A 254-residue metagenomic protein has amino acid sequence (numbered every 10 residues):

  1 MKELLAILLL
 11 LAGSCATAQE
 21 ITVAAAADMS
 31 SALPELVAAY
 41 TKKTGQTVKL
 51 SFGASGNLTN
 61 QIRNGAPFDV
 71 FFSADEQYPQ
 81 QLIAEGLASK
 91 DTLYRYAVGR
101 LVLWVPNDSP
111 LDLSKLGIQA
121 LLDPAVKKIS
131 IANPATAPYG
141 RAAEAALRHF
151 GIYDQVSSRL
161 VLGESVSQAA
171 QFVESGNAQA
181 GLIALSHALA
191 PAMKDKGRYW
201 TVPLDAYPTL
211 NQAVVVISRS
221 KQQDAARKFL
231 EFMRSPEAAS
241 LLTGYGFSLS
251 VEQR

Functional and structural regions predicted by a protein language model:
M1-L4: Positively charged n-region of N-terminal signal peptides that target proteins for export
G13-A18: N-terminal signal peptide c-region/cleavage motif recognized by signal peptidases
Q19-G45, K49-F52, G56, N60-A66 (+4 more regions): Exported/periplasmic ABC-transporter solute-binding proteins
